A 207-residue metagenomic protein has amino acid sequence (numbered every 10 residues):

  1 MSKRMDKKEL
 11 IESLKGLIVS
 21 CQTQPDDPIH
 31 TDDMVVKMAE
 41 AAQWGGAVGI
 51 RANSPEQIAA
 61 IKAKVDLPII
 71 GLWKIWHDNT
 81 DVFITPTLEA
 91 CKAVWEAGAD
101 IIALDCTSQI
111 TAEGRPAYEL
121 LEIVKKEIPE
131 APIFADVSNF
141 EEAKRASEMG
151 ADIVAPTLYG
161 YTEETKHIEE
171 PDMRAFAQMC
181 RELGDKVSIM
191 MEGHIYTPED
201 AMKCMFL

Functional and structural regions predicted by a protein language model:
S2-I29: N-terminal amphipathic alpha-helix/helix-capping segment at the start of soluble metabolic enzymes
K8-I11, E40-Q43, I58-D66, W95 (+3 more regions): Surface-exposed amphipathic alpha-helices with a cationic face
L14-V19, V65-N79, K125-S138, E182-G193: Short beta-strand/loop segments at the ligand-binding rim of alpha/beta enzyme cores
I18, G49-R51, I102-L104, F134 (+1 more regions): Conserved beta-strand positions in the central sheet of alpha/beta enzyme cores
D32-V36, F83-E89, P116-L121, I168-A177: Charged helix-capping and loop-helix junction motifs
P68-R115: Glycine/small-residue-rich loop that forms an oxyanion/phosphate-binding "nest" at active or ligand-binding sites
T80-V94, S138-G150, M191, I195-L207: Catalytic cores of alpha/beta
I101-E113, S147-A177: Glycine/Thr-rich beta-alpha phosphate-binding loop at enzyme active sites
